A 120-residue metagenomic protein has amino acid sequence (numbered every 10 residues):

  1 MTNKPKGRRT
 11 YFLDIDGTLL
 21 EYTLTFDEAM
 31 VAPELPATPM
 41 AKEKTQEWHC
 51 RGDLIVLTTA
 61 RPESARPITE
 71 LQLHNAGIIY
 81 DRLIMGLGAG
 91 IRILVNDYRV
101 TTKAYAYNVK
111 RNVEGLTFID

Functional and structural regions predicted by a protein language model:
M1-D120: HAD-like aspartate-dependent phosphatase fold
